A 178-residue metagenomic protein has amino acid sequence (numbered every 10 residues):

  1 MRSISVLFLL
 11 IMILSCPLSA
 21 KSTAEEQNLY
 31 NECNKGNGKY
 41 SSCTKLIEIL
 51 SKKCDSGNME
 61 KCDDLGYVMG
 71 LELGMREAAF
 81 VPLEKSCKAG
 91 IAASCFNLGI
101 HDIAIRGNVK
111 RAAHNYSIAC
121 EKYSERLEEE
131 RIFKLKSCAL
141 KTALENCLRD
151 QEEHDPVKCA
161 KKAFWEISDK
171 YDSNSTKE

Functional and structural regions predicted by a protein language model:
L7-S15: Bacterial N-terminal signal peptides
N31, D64, N97, T142-E145: "A position-specific structural signal for the A-helix of alpha-solenoid helical repeats
G36-K39, G57-M59, E72, A89-A92 (+3 more regions): Short helix-capping/linker turns of helical repeat alpha-solenoids
K110-E125, F164: TPR/TPR-like (Sel1-like) alpha-helical repeat modules
E129-E178: Terminal, low-structured helical/coil segments at or just beyond the last alpha-helical repeat
